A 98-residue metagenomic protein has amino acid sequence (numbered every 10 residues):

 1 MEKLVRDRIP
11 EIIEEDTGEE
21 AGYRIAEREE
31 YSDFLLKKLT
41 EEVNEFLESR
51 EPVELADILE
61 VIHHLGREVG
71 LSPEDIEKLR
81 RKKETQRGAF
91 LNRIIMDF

Functional and structural regions predicted by a protein language model:
M1-F98: Flexible "arm" and connector segments at domain edges
